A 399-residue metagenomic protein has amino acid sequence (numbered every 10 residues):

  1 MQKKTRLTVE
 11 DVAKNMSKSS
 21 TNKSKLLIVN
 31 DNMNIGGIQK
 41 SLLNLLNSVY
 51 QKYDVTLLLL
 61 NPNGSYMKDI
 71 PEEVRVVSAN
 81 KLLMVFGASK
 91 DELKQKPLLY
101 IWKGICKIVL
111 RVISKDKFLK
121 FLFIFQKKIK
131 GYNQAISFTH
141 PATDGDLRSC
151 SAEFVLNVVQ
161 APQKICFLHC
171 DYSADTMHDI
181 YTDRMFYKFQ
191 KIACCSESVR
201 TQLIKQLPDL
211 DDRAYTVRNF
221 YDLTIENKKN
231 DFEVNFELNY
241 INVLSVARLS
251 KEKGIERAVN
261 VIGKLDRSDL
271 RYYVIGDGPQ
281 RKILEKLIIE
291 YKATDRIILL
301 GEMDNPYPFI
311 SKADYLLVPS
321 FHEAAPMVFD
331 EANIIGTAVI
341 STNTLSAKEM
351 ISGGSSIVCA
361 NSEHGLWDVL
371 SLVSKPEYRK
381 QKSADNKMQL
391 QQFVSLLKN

Functional and structural regions predicted by a protein language model:
I28-G36, S48-K115: N-terminal strand-loop element at the rim of the active site of nucleotide-sugar-dependent glycosyltransferases
G37, K375-N399: A charged, aromatic-enriched C-terminal amphipathic alpha-helix characteristic of glycosyltransferases across folds
Q39-N44, I241-K264, P279-E285: A conserved mid-protein helix/loop that constitutes part of the nucleotide-sugar donor-binding site
T176-M177, I204, R213-I241: Acidic anion/phosphate-binding donor-loop and adjacent secondary structure in glycosyltransferase catalytic cores
F189-A214: A short, active-site helix/loop in glycosyltransferases that binds the activated sugar's phosphate group
E302, F321: Aromatic "clamp/platform" in nucleotide-sugar-dependent glycosyltransferases that forms part of the donor/acceptor
A338-S341: Short hydrophobic beta-strand element within catalytic cores of glycosyltransferases and related nucleotide-activated
G353-H364, S371-P376: Conserved acidic donor-binding segment of nucleotide-sugar-dependent glycosyltransferases
